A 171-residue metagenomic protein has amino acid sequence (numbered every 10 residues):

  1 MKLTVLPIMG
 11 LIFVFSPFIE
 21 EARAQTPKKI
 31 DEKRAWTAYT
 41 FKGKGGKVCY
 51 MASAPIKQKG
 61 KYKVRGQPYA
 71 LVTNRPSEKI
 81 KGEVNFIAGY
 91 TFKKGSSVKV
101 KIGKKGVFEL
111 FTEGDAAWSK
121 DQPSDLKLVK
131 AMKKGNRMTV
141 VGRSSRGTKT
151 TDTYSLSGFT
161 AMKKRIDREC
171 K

Functional and structural regions predicted by a protein language model:
M1-I8: Bacterial N-terminal signal peptides that target proteins for export
L3, E21-A22: Intrinsic disorder/low-complexity segments enriched in polar/small residues
I8-L11, R23: Intrinsic disorder/low-complexity segments
F13-E21: C-terminal segment of classical bacterial N-terminal signal peptides
A22-K171: A generic "folded-domain core" signal
